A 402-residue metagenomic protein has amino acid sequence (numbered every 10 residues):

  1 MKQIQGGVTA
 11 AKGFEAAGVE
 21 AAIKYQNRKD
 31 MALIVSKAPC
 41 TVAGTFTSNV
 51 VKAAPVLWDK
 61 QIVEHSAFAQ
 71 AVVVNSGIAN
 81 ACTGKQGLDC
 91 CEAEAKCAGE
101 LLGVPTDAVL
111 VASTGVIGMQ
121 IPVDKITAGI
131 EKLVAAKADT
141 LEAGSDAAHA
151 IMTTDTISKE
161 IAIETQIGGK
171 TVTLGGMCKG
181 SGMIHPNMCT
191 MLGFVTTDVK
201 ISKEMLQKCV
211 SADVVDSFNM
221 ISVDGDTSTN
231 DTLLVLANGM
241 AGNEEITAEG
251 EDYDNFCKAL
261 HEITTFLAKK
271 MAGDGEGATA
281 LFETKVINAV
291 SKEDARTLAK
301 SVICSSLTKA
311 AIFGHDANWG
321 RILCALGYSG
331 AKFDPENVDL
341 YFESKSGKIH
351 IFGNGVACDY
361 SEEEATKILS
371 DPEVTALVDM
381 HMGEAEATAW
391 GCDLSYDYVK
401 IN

Functional and structural regions predicted by a protein language model:
M1-N75, A79-D89, G99-N402: A structural signal for small-residue-enriched, beta-sheet-centric alpha/beta enzyme cores and oligomeric scaffold folds
A95: Generic structural marker for isolated residues within well-ordered, non-membrane alpha-helices of soluble domains
